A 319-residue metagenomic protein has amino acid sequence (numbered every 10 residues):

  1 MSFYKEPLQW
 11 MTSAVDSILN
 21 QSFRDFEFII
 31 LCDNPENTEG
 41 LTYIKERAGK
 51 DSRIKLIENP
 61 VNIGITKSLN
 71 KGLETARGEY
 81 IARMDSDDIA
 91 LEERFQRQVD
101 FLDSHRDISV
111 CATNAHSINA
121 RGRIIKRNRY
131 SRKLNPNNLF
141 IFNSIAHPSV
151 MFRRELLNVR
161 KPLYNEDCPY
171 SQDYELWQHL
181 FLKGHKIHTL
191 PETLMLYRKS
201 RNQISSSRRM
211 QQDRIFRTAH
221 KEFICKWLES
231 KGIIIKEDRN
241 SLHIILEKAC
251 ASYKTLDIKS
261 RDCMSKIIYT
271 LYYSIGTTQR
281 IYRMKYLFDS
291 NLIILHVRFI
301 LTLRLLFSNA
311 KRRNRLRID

Functional and structural regions predicted by a protein language model:
V15-E58: Acidic donor-binding segment of Leloir-type glycosyltransferases
T38, D88-F101: Acidic donor-binding/catalytic loop of UDP-sugar-dependent glycosyltransferases, especially processive GT2
G40, N59-A76, R97: Glycine-rich, basic loop-to-helix element that forms the pyrophosphate-binding segment of sugar-nucleotide handling
R53, I65-S68, F101-L156, K161-P162 (+1 more regions): Flexible acidic/His/Gly-enriched loops in nucleotide-sugar-dependent glycosyltransferase catalytic domains
E74, L134-A219: Conserved nucleotide-sugar donor-binding catalytic segment
I81: Short aromatic/hydrophobic "clamp" motif used to bind/position activated sugar donors
D85-I89, N114: The conserved acidic donor/metal-binding loop of glycosyltransferases
E175, L182, I187, T193 (+1 more regions): C-terminal subregions of glycosyltransferases and related glycan-biosynthesis enzymes
